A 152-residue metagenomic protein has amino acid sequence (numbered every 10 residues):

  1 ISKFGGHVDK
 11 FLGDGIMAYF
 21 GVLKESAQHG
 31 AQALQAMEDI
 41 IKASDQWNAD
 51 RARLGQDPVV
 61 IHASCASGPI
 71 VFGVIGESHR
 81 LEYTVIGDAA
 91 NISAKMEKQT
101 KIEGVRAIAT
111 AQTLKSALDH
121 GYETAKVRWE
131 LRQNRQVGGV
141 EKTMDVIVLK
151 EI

Functional and structural regions predicted by a protein language model:
I1-G6, V22-A63, S67, D88-Q99 (+1 more regions): Alpha-helical scaffold within the catalytic cores of cyclic-nucleotide enzymes
V8-K10: A short pre-motif secondary-structure segment
L12, H29, V71, V85-I92 (+2 more regions): Helical mechanochemical/support elements of P-loop NTPase systems and associated helical scaffolds
G13-M17: Short beta-strand/turn "edge" motifs
A18, C65-S67, F72: Conserved hydrophobic "DFG−1" position in protein kinase catalytic cores
I70, Q99-I152: Cytosolic regulatory/linker segments at or just downstream of nucleotide-handling modules in signal-transduction
V74-E77: Cytochrome P450 core scaffold surrounding the K-helix E-X-X-R motif and the conserved "meander" helix-loop region
